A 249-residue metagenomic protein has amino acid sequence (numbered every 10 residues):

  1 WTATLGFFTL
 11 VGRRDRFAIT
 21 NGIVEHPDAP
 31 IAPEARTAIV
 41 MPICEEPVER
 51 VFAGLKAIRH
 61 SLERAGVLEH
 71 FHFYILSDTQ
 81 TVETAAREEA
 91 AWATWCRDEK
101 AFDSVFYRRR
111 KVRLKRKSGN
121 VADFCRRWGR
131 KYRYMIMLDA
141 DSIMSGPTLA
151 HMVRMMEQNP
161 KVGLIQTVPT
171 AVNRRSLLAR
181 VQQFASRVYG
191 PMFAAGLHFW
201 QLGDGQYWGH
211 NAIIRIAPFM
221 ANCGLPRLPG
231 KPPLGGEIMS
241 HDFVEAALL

Functional and structural regions predicted by a protein language model:
T4, F8-L249: Internal catalytic domains of large membrane-associated glycosyltransferases
